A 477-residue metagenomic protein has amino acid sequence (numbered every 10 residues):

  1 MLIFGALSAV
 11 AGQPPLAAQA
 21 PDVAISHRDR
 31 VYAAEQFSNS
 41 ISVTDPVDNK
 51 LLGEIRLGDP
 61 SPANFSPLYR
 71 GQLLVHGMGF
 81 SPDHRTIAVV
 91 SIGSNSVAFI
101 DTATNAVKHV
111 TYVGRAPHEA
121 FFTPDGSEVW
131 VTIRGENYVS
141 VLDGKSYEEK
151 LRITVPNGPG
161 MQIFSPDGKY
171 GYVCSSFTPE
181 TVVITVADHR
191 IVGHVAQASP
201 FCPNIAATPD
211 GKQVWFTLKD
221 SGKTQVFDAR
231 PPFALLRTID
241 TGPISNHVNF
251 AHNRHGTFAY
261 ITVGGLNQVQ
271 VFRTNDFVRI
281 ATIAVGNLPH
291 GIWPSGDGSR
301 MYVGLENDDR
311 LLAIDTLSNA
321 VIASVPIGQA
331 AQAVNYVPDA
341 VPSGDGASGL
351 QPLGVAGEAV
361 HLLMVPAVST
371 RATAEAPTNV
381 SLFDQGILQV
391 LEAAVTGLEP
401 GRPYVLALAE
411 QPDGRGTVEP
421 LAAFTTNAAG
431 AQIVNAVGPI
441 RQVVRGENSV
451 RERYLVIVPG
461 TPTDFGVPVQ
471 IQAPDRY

Functional and structural regions predicted by a protein language model:
M1-L2: Bacterial N-terminal signal peptides that target proteins for export
G5-A6, V10-A376, G386, P400 (+3 more regions): Predominantly soluble domains enriched in secretory-pathway, periplasmic, or organellar proteins
S343-Y477: N-terminal targeting/export leaders
